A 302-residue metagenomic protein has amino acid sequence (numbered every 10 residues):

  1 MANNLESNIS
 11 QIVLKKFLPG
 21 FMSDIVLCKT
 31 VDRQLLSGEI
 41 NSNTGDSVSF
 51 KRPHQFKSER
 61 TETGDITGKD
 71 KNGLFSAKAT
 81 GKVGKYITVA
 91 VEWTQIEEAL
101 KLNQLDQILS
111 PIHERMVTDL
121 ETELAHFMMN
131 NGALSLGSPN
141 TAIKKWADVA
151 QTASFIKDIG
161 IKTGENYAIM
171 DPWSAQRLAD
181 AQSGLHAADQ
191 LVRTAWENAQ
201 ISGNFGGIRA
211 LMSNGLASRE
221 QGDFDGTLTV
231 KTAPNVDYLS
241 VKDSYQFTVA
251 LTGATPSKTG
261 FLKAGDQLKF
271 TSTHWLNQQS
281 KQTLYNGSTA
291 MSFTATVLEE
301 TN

Functional and structural regions predicted by a protein language model:
M1-K82: N-terminal "assembly arms/tails" that initiate or stabilize quaternary assembly in self-assembling proteins
K16, G20, D24-C28, D119 (+3 more regions): Short secondary-structure junctions and interdomain/linker hinges
T44, K162-G164, K263-A264: Short, well-ordered loop/turn elements at secondary-structure boundaries
F50, S76-S174, E197, I201-N214: Long, contiguous amphipathic alpha-helices that act as assembly "spine/axial" helices in icosahedral shell and virion
F56, S174-Q176: Solvent-exposed loop/turn segments at secondary-structure junctions within structured extracellular/periplasmic domains
R60, K101, L178-D180: Short acidic, gly/pro-rich beta-turn/loop elements at beta-sheet edges and active-site/ligand-binding grooves
R177-N302: Autoprocessing Asn-cyclization modules and mimics
